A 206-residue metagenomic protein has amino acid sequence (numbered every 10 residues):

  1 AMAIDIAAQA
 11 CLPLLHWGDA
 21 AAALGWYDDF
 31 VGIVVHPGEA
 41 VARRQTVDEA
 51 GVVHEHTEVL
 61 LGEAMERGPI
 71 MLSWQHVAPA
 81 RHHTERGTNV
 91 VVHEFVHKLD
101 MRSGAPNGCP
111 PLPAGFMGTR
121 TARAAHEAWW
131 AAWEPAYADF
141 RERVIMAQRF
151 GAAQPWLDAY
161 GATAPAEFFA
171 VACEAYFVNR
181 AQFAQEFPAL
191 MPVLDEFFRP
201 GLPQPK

Functional and structural regions predicted by a protein language model:
A1-I4: Charged, compositionally biased non-catalytic regions
A7-H16, A20-A21, Y27, A40-E85 (+1 more regions): Metalloprotease/metallohydrolase-associated module, dominated by Zn2+-dependent proteases
F30-H36: Long, hydrophobic, well-ordered secondary-structure blocks that form the structural core and pocket-lining surfaces
G87-V90, E94-S103: Catalytic glutamate of the conserved HExxH
